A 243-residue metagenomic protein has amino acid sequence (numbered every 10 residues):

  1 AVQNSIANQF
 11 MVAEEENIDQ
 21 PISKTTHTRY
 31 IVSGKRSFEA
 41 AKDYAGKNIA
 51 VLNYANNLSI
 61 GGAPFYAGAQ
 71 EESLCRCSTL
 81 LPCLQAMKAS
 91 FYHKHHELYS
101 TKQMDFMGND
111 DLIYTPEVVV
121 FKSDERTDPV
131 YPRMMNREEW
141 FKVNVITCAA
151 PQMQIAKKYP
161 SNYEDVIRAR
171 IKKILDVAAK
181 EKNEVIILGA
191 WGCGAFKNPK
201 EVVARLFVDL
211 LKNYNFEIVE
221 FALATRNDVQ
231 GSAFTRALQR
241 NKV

Functional and structural regions predicted by a protein language model:
A1-V243: Macrodomain-like recognition of ADP-ribose-binding/processing modules
